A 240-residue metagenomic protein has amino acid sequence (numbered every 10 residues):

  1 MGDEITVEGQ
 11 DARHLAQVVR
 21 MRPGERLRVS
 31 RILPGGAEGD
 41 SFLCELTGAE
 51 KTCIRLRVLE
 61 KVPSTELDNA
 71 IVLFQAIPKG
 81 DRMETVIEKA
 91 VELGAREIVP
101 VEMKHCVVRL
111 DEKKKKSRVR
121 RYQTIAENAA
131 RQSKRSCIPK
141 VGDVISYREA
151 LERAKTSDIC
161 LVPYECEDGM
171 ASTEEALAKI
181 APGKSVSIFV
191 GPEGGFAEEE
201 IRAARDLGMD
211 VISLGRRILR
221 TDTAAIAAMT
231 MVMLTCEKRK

Functional and structural regions predicted by a protein language model:
M1-P63: N-terminal positively charged helical leader segments and presequences
I5-T6, D68-V72, K184-S187, D206-L214: Glycine/charged-rich beta-loop-alpha catalytic/anionic-binding loops adjacent to active sites
I32, E60-K61, E102-C106, R216-R217: Short, ordered loop/turn segments at secondary-structure junctions
P63-V162: RNA substrate-binding interface of SAM-dependent RNA methyltransferases
K116-V119, K179, T230-M231: Short, hinge-like loop/turn segments at secondary-structure boundaries
T156-G195, E199-I201, M209-S213: Active-site/ligand-binding-proximal alpha/beta "capping" segment
E198-K240: Structured adenosyl-cofactor binding patch, chiefly the S-adenosyl-L-methionine
